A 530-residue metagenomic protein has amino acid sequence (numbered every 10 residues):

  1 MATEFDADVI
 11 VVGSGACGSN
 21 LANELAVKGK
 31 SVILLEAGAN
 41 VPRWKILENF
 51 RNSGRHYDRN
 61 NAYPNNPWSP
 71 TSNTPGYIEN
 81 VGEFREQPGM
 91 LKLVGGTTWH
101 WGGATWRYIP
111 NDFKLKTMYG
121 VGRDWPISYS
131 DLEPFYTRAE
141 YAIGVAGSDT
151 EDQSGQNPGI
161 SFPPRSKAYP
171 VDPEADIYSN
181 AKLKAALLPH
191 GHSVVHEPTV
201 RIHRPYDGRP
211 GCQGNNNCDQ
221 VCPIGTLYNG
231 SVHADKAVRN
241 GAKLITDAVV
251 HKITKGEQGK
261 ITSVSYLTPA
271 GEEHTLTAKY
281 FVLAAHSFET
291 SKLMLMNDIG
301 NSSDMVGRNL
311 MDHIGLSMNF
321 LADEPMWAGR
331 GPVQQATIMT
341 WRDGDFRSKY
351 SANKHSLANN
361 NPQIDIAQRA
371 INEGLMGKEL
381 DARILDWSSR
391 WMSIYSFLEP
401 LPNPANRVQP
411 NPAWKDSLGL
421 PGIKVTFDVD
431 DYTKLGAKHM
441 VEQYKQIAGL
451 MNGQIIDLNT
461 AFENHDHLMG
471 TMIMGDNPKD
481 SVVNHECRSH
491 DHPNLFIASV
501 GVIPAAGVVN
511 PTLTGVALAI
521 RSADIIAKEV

Functional and structural regions predicted by a protein language model:
A2-T117, V121, P126-S130, P134-T137 (+4 more regions): N-terminal glycine-rich phosphate/pyrophosphate-binding loop and immediately adjacent elements
V11, G15-A16, E174, F288 (+1 more regions): Residue-level detector of alpha-helix initiation sites
S14, V121, T226, G271-H274 (+3 more regions): Alpha-helix N-cap/helix-initiation motif
E24-V27, S31-L34, G38-N52, P223 (+9 more regions): Glycine-rich loop(s) and the adjacent beta-strand/alpha-helix scaffold that form part
A39-V41, H56, N61-N65, N73-Y77 (+3 more regions): Mid-to-C-terminal "cap/lid" subdomains and adjacent gly/pro-rich loops that border and regulate access to redox
D58-R59, P64-N65, S69-T71, Y77-V81 (+4 more regions): Conserved redox-cofactor binding core of oxidoreductases
W99, A104-W106, R165-S166, N180 (+6 more regions): Flavin (FAD/FMN)-binding glycine-rich loop and adjacent Rossmann-like elements that form
V195-V221, G225, H251-K255, S389-P400 (+3 more regions): A glycine-rich dinucleotide-binding beta-alpha-beta segment and adjacent secondary-structure elements that constitute
